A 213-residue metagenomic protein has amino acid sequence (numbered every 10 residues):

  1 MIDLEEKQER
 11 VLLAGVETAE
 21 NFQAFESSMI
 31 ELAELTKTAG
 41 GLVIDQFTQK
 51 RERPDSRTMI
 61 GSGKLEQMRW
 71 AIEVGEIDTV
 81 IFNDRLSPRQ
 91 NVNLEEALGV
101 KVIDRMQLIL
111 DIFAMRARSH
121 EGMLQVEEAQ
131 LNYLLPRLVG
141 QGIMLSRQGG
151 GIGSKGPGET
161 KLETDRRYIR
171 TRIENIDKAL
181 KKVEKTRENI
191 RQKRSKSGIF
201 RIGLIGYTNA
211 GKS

Functional and structural regions predicted by a protein language model:
M1-D111: N-terminal accessory targeting/assembly segments
D3-V11, Q141-S213: Conserved G1/Walker A P-loop phosphate-binding module
L4-R10, A14-E17, M123-V139: Contiguous effector/interaction surfaces
Q23, M59, M115, G122 (+3 more regions): Register-specific recognition of a single heptad position within extended alpha-helical repeats
L32, V80, L131, I169 (+1 more regions): Residue-level signature of catalytic and energy-coupling elements of molecular machines, predominantly ATP/GTP-dependent
L35-L42, M68-G75, T79, N93 (+6 more regions): Conserved, well-folded catalytic cores of nucleic-acid-processing and energy-transducing macromolecular machines
Q107-A129: Short alpha-helix plus adjacent loop in nuclease-associated cores
